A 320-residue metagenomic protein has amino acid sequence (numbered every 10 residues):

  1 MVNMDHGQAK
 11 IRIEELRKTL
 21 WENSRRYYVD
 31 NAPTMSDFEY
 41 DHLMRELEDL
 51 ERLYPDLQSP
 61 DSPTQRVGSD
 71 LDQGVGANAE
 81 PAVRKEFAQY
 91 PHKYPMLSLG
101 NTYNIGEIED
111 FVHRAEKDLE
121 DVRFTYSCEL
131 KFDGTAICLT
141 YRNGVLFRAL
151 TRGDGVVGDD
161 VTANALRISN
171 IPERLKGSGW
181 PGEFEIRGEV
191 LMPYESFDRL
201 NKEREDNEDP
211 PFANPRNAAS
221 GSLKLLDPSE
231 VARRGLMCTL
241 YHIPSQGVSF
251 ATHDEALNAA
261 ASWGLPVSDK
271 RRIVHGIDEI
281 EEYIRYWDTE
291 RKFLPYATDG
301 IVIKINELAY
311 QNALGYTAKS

Functional and structural regions predicted by a protein language model:
V2-S320: RNA/tRNA-interacting regions in translation and RNA-turnover enzymes
